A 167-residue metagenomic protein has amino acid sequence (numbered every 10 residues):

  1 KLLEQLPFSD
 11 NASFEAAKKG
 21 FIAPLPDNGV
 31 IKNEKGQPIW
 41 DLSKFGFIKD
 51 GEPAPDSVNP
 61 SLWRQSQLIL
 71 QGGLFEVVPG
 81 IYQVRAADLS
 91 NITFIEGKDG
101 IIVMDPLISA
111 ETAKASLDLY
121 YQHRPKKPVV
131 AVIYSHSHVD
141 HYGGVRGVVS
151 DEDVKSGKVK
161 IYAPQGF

Functional and structural regions predicted by a protein language model:
K1-Q71: N-terminal pre-domain segments of enzymes
Q5, N59-L68, P79, G100 (+3 more regions): Generic preference for well-ordered secondary structure
S66-K127: Conserved beta-strand hairpin/beta-sheet module of binuclear metal-dependent hydrolase folds, prominently
G100, A110-K160: Active-site metal-binding motif and surrounding structural segment of the metallo-beta-lactamase
P106-L107, S137, G166: Active-site metal-binding loops of divalent metal-dependent hydrolases
Y162-P164: Generic beta-sheet signal
